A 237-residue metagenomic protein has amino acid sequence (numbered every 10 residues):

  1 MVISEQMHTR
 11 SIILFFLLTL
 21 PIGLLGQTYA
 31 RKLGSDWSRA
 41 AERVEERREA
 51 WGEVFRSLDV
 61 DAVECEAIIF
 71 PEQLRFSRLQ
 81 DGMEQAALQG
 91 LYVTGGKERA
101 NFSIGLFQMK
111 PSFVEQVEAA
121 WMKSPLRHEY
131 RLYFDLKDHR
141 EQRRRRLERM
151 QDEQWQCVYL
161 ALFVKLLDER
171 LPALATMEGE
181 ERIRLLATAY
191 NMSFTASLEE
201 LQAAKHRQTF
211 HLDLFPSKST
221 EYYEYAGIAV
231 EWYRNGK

Functional and structural regions predicted by a protein language model:
V2-E5: Acidic, Ala/Val/Gly-enriched low-complexity intrinsically disordered segments
H8-F15: Sec-dependent signal peptide recognition, specifically the positively charged N-region followed immediately by
S11, L24, E64-E66: Functionally constrained cores in energy, signaling, and assembly domains
F16-L25: Hydrophobic h-region of N-terminal signal peptides that target proteins for export in Gram-negative bacteria
T28-K237: Catalytic glycan-binding domains that act on GlcNAc-containing polysaccharides
